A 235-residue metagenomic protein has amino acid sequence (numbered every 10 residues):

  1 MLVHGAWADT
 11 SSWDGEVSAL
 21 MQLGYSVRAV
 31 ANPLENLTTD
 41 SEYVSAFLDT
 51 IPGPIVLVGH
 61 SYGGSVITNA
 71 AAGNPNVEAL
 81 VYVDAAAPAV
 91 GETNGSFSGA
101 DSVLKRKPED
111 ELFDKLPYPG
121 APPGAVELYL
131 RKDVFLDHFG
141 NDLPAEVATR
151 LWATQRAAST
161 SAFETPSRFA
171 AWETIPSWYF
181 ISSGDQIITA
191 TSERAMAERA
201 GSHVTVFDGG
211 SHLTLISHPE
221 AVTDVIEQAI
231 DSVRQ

Functional and structural regions predicted by a protein language model:
M1-L37, I55, G73-N76: Conserved HGGG/HGGXW glycine-rich cap/lid loop of the alpha/beta-hydrolase fold
T39-I55: Conserved acidic catalytic loop of the alpha/beta-hydrolase fold
V58-G63, I67: Gly/Ala-rich beta-loop-alpha elbow adjacent to hydrolase catalytic centers
N76-V77, V81-P123, S159: Flexible "cap/lid" loop of the alpha/beta hydrolase fold
R150-A171: Active-site nucleophile elbow and catalytic-triad environment of alpha/beta-hydrolase enzymes
Y179-I181: Short beta-strand/loop motif that positions the catalytic acidic residue of the alpha/beta-hydrolase fold
S183-G210, I216, Q228: Conserved loop-alpha-helix segment in the C-terminal half of the alpha/beta-hydrolase fold that carries the catalytic
I216-S232: Post-His helix in hydrolase/transferase enzymes
